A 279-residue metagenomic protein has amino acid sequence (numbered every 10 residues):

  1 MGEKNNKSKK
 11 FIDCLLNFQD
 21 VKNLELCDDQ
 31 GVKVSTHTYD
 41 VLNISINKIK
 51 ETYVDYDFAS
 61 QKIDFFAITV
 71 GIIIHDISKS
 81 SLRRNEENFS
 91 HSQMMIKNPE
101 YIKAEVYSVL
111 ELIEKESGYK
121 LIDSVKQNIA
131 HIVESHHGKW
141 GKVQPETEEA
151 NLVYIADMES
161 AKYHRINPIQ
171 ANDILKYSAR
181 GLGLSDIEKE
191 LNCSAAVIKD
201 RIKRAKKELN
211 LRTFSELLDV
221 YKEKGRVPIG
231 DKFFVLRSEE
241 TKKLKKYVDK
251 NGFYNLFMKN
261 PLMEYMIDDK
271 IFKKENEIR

Functional and structural regions predicted by a protein language model:
M1-F89: Acidic/His-rich, divalent-metal-binding segments that scaffold phosphate/diphosphate chemistry
C27-D29, D57-I166: Divalent metal-dependent catalytic cores for phosphoryl transfer on phosphate-bearing substrates
A104, H131, K176, K189 (+3 more regions): DNA-binding alpha-helical recognition surfaces that contact promoter or target DNA
Q170-I174: Short alpha-helical "packing" element that flanks the helix-turn-helix/winged-helix DNA-binding module
L175-L182: Short helix-to-turn junction characteristic of helix-turn-helix DNA-binding domains, especially the helix
G183-S215: Recognition helix of helix-turn-helix DNA-binding domains
K206-F234, T241: Basic, Lys/Arg-enriched C-terminal extension of HTH/homeodomain DNA-binding domains
V235, T241-V248, F253-M258, Y265: Acidic, low-complexity, intrinsically disordered interaction modules
